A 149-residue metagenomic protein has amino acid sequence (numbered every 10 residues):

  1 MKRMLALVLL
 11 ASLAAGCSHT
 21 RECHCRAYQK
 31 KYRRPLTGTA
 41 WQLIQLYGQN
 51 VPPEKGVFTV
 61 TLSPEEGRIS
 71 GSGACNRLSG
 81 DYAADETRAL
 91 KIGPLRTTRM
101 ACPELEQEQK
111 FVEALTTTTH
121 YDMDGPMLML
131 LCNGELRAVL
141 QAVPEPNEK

Functional and structural regions predicted by a protein language model:
M1-A15: Sec-dependent bacterial lipoprotein signal peptides
C17-K149: Lipid interaction determinants
